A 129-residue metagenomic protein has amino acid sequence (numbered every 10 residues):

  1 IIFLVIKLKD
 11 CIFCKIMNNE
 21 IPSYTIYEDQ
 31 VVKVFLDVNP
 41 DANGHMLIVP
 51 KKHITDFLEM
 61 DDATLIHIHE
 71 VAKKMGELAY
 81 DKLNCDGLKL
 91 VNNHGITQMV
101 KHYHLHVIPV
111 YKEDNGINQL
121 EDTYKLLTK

Functional and structural regions predicted by a protein language model:
I2-K129: HIT superfamily nucleotide-processing domains
